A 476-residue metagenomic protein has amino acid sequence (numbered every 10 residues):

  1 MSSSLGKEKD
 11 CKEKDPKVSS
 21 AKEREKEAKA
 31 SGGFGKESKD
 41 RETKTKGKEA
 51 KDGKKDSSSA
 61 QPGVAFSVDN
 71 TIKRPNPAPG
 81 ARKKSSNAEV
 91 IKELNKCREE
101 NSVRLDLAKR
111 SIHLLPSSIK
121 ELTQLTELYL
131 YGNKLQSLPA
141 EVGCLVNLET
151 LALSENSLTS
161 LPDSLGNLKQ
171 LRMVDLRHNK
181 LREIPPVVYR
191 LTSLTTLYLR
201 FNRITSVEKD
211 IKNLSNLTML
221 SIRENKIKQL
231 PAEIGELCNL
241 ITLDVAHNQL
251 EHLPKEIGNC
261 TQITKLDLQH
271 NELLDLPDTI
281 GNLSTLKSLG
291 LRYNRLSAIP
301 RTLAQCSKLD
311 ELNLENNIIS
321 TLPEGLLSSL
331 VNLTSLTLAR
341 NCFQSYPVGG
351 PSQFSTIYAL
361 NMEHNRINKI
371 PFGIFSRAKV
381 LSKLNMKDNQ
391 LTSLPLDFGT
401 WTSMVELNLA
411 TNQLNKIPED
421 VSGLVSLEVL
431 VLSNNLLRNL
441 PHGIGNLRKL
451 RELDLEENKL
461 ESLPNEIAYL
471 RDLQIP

Functional and structural regions predicted by a protein language model:
M1-V431, L436-H442, K449-E452, S462-N465 (+1 more regions): The feature captures the LRR N-terminal capping module
K459: Short, glycine/acidic-rich beta->alpha junctions
